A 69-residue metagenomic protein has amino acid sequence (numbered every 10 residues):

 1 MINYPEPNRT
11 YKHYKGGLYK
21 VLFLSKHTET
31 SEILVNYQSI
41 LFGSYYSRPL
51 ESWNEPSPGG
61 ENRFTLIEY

Functional and structural regions predicted by a protein language model:
I2-Y14: Short coil-to-beta transition motif at edge beta-strands of beta-rich domains
T10, T28-T30, T65: Residue-identity detector for threonine
Y14-G16, E32: Short connector loops at helix/strand junctions that flank enzyme active sites, especially segments positioning acidic
G17-K26: Short beta-strand-centered aromatic/proline hotspots
S25-L50: Basic/aromatic-rich interaction segments and small domains that mediate binding to polyanionic partners
S44-Y69: Intrinsically disordered, low-complexity, charged/polar segments
